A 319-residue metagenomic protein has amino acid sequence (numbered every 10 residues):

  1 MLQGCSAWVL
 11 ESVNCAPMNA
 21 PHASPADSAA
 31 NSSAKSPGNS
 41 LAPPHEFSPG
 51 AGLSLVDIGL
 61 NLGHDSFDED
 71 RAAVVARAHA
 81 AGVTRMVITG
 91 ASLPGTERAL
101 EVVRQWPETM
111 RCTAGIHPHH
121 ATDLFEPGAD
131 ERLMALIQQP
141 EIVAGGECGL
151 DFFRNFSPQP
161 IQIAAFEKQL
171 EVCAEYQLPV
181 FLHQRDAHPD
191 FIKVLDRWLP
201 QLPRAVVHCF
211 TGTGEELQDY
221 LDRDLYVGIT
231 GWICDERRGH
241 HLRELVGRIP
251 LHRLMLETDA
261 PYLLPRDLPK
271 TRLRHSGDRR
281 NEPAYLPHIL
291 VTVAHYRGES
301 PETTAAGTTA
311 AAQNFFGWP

Functional and structural regions predicted by a protein language model:
L2-P319: Mid-domain alpha/beta scaffold segments of enzyme catalytic cores
